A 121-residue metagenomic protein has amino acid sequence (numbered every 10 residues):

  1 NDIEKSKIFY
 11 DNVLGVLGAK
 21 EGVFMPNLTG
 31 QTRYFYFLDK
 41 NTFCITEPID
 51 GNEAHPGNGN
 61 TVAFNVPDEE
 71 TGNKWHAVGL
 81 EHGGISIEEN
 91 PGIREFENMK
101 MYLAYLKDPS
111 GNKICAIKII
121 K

Functional and structural regions predicted by a protein language model:
N1-F43: Core segments of cupin and vicinal oxygen chelate
D2-E4, A63-P109: Vicinal oxygen chelate
M25, N90-P91, I117: Short hydrophobic alpha-helix segments
T32, Y36-K74, E81: Long, continuous compositionally biased terminal/linker segments
Y34-K40, L106-P109, I119: Active-site beta-strand termini and strand-to-loop segments that position acidic
N41, K100, K113: Glycine-rich acetyl-CoA-binding "A-motif" of GNAT/NAT acetyltransferases
F43-E47, Y105, I114-K118: Conserved beta-strand in the GNAT
E95-F96, I119-K121: A short acidic/small-residue loop/turn micro-motif
